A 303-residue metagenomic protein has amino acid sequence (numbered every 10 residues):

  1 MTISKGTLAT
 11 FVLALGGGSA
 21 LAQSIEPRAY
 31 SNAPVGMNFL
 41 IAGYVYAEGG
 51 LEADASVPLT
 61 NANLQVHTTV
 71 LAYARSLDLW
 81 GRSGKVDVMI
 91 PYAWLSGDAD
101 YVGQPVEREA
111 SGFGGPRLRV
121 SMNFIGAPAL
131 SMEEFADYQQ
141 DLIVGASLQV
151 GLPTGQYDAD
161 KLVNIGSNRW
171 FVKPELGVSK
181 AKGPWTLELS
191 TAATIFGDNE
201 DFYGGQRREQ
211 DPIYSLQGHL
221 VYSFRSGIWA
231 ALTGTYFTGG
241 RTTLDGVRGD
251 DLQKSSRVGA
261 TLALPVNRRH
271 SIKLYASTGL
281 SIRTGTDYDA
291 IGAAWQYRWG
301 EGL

Functional and structural regions predicted by a protein language model:
L21-I41, G126-Q140, G300-L303: Outer-membrane beta-barrel biogenesis signature
I25, Y203-L303: Outer membrane beta-barrel transmembrane domains
G36, N63-L71, S111-L118, L142 (+4 more regions): Residues that define the transmembrane beta-barrel architecture of outer-membrane proteins
L40-Y46, V86-W94, V144-L152, L189-I195 (+3 more regions): Transmembrane beta-barrel strands of outer-membrane/channel proteins
A42-Y44, L71-R75, L118-F124, L148 (+6 more regions): Residues on the lipid-exposed face of transmembrane beta-strands in outer-membrane beta-barrel proteins
A47-T68, P105-V106, A159-G166: Surface-exposed strand-loop-strand hairpins of Gram-negative outer-membrane beta-barrel proteins
G50-L51, G81-G84, P128, P184-L187 (+3 more regions): Repeated loop/turn-to-beta-strand initiation elements of outer-membrane beta-barrel proteins
W94-E209, D250-D251: Outer-membrane pore/translocation modules
